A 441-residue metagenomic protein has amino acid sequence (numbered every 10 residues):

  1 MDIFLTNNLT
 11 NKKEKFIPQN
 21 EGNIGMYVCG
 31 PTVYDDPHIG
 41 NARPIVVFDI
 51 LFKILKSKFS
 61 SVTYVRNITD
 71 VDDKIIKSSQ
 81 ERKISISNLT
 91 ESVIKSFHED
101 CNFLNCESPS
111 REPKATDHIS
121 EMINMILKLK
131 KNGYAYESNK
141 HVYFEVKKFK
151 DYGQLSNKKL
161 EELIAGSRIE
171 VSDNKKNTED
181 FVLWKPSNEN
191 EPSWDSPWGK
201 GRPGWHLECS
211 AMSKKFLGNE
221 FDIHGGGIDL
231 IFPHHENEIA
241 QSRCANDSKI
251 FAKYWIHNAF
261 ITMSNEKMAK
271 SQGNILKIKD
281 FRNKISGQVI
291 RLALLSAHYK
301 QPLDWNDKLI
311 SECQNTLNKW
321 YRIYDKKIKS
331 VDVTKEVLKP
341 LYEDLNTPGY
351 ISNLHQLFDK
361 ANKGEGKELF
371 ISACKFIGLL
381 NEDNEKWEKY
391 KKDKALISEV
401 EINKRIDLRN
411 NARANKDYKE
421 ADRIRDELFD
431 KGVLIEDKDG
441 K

Functional and structural regions predicted by a protein language model:
M1-Y34, D49, E99, S120-K329: Alpha-helical recognition segments enriched in aromatics with Gly/Pro capping that present substrate-recognition
T10-K13, Q19-N105, I435-E436: N-terminal, positively charged nucleic-acid-binding surface of large information/translation enzymes
K58-S61, F103-S110, A135, E220 (+1 more regions): Surface-exposed helix-capping loop/turn segments at secondary-structure junctions
S61-T63, G133-N139, A361, L434-E436: Short, well-structured beta-strand/strand-turn elements
I68-D72, V93-F97, E107-M122, N139-F149: Short, glycine/charge-rich beta-strand/loop segments that flank catalytic centers and engage negatively charged groups
R82-N88, P109, K300-D304: Short, polar/flexible loop-turn hinges at active-site or ligand-entry regions and domain interfaces
K267-K441: Structural preference for alpha-helix termini/caps and helix-kink/transition segments
